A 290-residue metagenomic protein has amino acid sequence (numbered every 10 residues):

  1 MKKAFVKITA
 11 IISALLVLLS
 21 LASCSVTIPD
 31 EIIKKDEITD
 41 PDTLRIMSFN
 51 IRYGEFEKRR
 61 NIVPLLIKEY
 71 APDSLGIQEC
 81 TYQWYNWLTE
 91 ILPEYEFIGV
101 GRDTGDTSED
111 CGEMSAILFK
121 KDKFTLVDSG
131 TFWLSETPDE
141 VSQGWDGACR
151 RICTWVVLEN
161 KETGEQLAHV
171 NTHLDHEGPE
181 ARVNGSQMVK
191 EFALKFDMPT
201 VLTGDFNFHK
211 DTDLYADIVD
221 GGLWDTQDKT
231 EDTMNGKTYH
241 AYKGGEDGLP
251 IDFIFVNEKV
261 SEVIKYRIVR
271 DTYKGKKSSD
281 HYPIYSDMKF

Functional and structural regions predicted by a protein language model:
L16-L21: Hydrophobic core
A22-I91, G105-E109, E113, Q187 (+1 more regions): N-terminal, active-site-proximal structural segment of metallo-dependent hydrolase catalytic domains
I28-K34, E180, A193-T200, F208-F290: Metal-dependent phosphoester-hydrolase catalytic domains
T43-Y53, D128-F132, W155, E165-D175: Active-site-proximal beta-strand elements of phosphoester/diester hydrolases
R52, T81, H173-D175, F206-H209 (+2 more regions): Catalytic metal-binding/acid-base residues of hydrolase active sites
L75-Q78, G99-V100, V201-D205, D225-K229: Active-site neighborhood of phospho(di)ester-bond hydrolases with catalytic His/Asp-centered motifs
E79-Q166, I264-I268: Structured beta-strand-rich core segments of catalytic domains in phosphoester-bond hydrolases
R150-V170, P179-F206, T212-A216: His/acidic metal-ligating clusters that form di-metal
